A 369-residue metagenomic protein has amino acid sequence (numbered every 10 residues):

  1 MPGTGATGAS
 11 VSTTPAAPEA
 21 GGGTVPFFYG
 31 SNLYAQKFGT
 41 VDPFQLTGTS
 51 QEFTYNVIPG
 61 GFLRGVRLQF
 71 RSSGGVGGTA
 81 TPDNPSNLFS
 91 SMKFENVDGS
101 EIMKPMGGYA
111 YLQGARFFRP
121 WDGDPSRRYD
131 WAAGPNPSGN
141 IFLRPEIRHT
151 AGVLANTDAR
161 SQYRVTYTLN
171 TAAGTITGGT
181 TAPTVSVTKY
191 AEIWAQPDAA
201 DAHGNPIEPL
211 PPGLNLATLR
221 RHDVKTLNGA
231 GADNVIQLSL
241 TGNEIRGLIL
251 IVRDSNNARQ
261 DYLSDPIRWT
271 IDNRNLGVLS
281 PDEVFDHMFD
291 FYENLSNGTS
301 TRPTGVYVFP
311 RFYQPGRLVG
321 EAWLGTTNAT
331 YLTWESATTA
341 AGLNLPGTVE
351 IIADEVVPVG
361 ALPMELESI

Functional and structural regions predicted by a protein language model:
M1-I369: Beta-strand-centric surfaces of beta-sandwich/beta-rich domains
